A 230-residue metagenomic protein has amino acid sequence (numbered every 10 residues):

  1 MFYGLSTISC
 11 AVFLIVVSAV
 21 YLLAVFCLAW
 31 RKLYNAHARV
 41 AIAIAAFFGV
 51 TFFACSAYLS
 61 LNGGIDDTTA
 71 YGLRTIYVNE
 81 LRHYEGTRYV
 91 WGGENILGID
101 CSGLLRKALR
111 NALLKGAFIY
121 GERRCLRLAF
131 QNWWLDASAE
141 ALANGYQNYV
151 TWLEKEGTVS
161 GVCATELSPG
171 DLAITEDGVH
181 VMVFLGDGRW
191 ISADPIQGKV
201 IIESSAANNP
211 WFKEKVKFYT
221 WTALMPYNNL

Functional and structural regions predicted by a protein language model:
M1-C27: Membrane-embedded alpha-helical segments of integral membrane proteins
V17-F47: Cytosolic-side transmembrane helix boundary signature
A38-L61, R74: Internal/C-terminal transmembrane anchor helices
G63-T75, K115-S205: ...with weaker cross-activation on analogous glycine-rich loops/strands in unrelated enzymes
G64-T68, T87-I96: Second-shell loop/turn segments in exported
E80-T87, K107-K115, E176: Structured segments of extracytoplasmic/periplasmic soluble domains in secreted or envelope-associated proteins
G93-A112: Active-site nucleophilic cysteine motif
A206-L230: Low-complexity, Gly/Ser/Thr/Pro-rich intrinsically disordered linker/tail segments
